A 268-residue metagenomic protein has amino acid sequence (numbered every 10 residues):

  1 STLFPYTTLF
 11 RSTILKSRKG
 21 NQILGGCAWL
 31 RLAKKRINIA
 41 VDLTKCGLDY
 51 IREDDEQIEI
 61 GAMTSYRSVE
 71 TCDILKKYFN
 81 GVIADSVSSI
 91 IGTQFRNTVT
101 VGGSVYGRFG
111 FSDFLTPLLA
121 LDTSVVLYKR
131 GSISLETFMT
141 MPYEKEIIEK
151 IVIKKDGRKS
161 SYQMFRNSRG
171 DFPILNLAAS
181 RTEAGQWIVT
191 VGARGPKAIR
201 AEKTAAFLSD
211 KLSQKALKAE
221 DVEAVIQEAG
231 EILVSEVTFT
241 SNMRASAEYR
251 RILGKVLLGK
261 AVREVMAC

Functional and structural regions predicted by a protein language model:
S1-Y6: Short, exposed "boundary/linker" segments that immediately precede the start of a downstream structural module
T7-C268: C-terminal structural segment of proteins
